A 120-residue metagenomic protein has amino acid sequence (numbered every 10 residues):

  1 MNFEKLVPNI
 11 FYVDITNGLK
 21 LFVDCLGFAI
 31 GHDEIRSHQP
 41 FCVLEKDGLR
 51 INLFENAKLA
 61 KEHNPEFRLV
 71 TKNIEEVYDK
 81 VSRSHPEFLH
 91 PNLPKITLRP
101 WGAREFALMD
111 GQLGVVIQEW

Functional and structural regions predicted by a protein language model:
M1-L19, F67: N-terminal beta-strand motif that seeds the catalytic metal site of vicinal oxygen chelate
V7-N9, V43, E66-R68, E105-A107: Short aromatic/hydrophobic contact patches that present stacked aromatics for nucleic-acid/ligand binding
F11-I15, R36-S37, P100: Conserved beta-strand-loop-alpha-helix junction that forms the acyl-donor binding cleft
G18-V23, V81, Q112: Conserved active-site tyrosine of GNAT-family acetyltransferases
D24-I30, H85-E87: Conserved acetyl-CoA-binding loop of GNAT-fold acetyltransferases
I30-P65, D110, G114-W120: Conserved short beta-strand elements that form part of the metal-binding/catalytic scaffold of enzyme active sites
E66-H85: Mid-chain, well-packed structural core segment of small domains
S82-W120: Vicinal oxygen chelate
